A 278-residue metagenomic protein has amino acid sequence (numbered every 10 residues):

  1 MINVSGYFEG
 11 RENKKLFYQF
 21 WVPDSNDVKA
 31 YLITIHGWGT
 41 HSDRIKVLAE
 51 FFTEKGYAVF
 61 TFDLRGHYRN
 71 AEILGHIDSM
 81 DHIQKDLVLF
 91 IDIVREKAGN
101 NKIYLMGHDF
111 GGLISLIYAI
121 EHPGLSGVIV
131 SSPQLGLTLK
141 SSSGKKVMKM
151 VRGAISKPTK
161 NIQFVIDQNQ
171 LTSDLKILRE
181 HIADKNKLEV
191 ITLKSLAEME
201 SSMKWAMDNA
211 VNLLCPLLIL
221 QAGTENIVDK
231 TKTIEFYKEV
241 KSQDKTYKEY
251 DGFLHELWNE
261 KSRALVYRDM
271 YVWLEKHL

Functional and structural regions predicted by a protein language model:
M1-D24: N-terminal cap/lid segment of alpha/beta-hydrolase-fold proteins
V28-G37: Short beta-strand element of the alpha/beta-hydrolase
G39-S42, Y68-K102: Catalytic nucleophile-loop/oxyanion-hole region of alpha/beta-hydrolase and closely related hydrolase-like folds
A49-E72: Conserved alpha/beta-hydrolase
H108-T192: Alpha/beta-hydrolase-fold enzymes
L213, I219-Q221, E225: Short beta-strand/loop motif that positions the catalytic acidic residue of the alpha/beta-hydrolase fold
C215, D229-K238: Short alpha-helix in the alpha/beta-hydrolase fold that links the catalytic acid
T246-L278: Catalytic active-site module of serine/aspartate enzymes centered on a nucleophile-bearing elbow/loop
